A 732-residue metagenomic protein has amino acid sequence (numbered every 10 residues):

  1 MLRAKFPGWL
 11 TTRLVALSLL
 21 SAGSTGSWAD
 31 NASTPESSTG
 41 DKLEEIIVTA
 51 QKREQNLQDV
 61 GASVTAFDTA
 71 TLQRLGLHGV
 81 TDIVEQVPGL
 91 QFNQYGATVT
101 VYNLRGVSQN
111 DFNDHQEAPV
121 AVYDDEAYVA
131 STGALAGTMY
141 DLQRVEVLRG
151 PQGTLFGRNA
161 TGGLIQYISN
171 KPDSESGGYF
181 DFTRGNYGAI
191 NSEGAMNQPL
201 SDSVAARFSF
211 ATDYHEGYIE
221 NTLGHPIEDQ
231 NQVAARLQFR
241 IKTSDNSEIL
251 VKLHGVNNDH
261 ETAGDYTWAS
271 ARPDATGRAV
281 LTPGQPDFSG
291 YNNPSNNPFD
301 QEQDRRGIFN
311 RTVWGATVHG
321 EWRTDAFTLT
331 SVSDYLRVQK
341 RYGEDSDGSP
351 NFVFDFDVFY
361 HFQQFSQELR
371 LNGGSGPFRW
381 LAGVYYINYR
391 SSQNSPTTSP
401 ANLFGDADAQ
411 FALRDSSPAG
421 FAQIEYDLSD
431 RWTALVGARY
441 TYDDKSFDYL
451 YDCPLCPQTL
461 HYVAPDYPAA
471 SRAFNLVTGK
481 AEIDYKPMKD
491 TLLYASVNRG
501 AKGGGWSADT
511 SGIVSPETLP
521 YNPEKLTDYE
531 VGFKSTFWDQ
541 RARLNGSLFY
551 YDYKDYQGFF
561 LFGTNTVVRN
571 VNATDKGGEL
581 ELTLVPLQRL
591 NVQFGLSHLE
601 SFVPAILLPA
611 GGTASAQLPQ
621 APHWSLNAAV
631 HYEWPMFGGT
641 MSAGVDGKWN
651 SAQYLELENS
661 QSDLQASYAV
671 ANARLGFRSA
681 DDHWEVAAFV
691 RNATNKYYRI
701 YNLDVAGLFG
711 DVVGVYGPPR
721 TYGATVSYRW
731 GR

Functional and structural regions predicted by a protein language model:
M1-V87, N197, D245-N246, A316 (+4 more regions): N-terminal Sec signal peptide and the immediately downstream disordered periplasmic leader that contains the TonB box
N31, R379, D427, A434 (+3 more regions): Gram-negative outer-membrane beta-barrel transporters
T39-E175, V531: Acidic, small-polar-rich N-terminal luminal/periplasmic segments of exported/outer-membrane proteins
E117-P119, S131, Y140-R149, T154-N221 (+6 more regions): Outer-membrane beta-barrel translocator/receptor signature
Q166, S174-E175, T183, G194-P294 (+7 more regions): Periplasmic-side early beta-strands and strand-to-turn transitions of outer-membrane beta-barrels
R240-S244, L371-N372, P377, G383-I387 (+2 more regions): Structural signature of Gram-negative outer-membrane beta-barrels, strongest in the C-terminal barrel of TonB-dependent
T317-E344, K486, L492-G500, P520-G578 (+2 more regions): Membrane-embedded beta-barrel scaffold of Gram-negative outer-membrane proteins
K648-E656, F677-R732: C-terminal beta-signal and adjacent terminal beta-strands/loops of Gram-negative outer-membrane beta-barrel proteins
